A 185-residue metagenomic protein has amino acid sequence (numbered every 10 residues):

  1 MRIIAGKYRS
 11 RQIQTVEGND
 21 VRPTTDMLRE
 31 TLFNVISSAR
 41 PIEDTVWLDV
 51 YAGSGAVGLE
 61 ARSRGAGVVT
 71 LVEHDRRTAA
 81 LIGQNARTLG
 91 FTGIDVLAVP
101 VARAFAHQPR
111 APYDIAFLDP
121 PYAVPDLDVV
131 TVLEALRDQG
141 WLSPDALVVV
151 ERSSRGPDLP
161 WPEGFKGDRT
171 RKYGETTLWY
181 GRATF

Functional and structural regions predicted by a protein language model:
M1-F185: Class I S-adenosyl-L-methionine-dependent methyltransferase catalytic core
